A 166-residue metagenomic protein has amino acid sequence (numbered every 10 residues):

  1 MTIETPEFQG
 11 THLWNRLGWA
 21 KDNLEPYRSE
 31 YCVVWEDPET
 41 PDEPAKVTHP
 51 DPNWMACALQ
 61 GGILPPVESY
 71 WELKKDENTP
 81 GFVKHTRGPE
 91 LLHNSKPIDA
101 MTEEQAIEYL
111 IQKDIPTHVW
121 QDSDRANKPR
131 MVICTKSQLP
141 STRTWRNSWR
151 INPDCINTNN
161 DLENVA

Functional and structural regions predicted by a protein language model:
M1-A166: Interaction-interface detector
